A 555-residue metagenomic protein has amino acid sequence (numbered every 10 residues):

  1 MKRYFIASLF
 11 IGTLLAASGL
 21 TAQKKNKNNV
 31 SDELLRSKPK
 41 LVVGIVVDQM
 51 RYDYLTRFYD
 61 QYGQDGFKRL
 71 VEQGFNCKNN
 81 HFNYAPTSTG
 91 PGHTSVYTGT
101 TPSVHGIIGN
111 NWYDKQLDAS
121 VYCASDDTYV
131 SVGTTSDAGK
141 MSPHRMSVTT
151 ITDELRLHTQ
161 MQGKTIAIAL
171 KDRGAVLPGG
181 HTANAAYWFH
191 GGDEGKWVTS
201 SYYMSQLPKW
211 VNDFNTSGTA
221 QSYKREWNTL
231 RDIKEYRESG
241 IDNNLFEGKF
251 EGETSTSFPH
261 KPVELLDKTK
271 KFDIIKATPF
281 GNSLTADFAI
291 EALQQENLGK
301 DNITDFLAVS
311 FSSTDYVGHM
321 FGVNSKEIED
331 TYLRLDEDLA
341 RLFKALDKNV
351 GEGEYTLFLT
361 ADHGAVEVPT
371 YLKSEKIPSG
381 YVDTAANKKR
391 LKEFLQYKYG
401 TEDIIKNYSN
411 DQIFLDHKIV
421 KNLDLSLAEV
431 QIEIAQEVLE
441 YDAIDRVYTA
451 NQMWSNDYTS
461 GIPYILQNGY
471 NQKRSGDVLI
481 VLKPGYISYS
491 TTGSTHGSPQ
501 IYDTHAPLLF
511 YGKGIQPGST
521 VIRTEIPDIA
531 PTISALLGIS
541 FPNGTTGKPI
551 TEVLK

Functional and structural regions predicted by a protein language model:
M1-E33: Bacterial Sec-dependent N-terminal signal peptides
K24-F75: Active-site-proximal N-terminal segment of extracellular/periplasmic enzymes that hydrolyze or transfer
P39-R51, L70, V96, L155 (+8 more regions): Beta-strand elements within well-structured catalytic alpha/beta cores of enzymes that handle phosphate/sulfate esters
L55-V104, K164-I168: Short, structured active-site-proximal loop/turn typified by the sulfatase FGly-forming signature C/S-X-P-X-R
Y62, N79, S88, N110-K140 (+9 more regions): Secreted, luminal/periplasmic, and some membrane-associated catalytic domains that remodel anionic oxygen-ester
T101, G109-I303, S312-H319, E440-D442 (+1 more regions): His/Asp/Glu-rich, glycine-adjacent segments that coordinate divalent cations and/or stabilize oxyanion chemistry on
I275-D301, T314-Y355, I432-E433, E437 (+1 more regions): A long, amphipathic alpha-helix that forms part of the scaffold/cap immediately adjacent to metal-dependent active
A386-L425, T495-L537, T551-L554: Substrate-binding rim/cap in mid-to-C-terminal beta-strand-loop elements of soluble/periplasmic
